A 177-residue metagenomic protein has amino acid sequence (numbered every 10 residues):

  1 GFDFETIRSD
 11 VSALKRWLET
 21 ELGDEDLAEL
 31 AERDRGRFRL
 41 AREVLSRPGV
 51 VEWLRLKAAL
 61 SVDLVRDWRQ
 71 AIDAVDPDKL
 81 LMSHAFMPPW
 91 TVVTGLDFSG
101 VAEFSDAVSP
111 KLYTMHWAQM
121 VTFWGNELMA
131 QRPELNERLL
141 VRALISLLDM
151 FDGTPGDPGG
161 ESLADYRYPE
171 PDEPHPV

Functional and structural regions predicted by a protein language model:
G1-P176: Polysaccharide-binding and catalytic clefts of secreted carbohydrate-active enzymes
